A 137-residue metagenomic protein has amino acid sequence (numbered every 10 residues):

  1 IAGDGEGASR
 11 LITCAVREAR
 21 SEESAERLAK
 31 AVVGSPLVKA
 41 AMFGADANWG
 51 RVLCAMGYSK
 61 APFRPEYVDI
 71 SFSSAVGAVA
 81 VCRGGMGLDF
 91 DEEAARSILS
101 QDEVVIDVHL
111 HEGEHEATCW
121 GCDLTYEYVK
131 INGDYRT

Functional and structural regions predicted by a protein language model:
I1-S24, L28: Oxyanion-binding "anion nests"
E18, E22, E26-K30, G34-T137: Internal helix-turn-beta structural module
